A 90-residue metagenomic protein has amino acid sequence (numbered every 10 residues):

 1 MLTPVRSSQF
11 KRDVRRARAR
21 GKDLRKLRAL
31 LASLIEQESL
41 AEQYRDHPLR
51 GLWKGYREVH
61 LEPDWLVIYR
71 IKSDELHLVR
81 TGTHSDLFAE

Functional and structural regions predicted by a protein language model:
M1-P63, I71-V79, S85-E90: Basic, Lys/Arg-enriched alpha-helical interface segments
